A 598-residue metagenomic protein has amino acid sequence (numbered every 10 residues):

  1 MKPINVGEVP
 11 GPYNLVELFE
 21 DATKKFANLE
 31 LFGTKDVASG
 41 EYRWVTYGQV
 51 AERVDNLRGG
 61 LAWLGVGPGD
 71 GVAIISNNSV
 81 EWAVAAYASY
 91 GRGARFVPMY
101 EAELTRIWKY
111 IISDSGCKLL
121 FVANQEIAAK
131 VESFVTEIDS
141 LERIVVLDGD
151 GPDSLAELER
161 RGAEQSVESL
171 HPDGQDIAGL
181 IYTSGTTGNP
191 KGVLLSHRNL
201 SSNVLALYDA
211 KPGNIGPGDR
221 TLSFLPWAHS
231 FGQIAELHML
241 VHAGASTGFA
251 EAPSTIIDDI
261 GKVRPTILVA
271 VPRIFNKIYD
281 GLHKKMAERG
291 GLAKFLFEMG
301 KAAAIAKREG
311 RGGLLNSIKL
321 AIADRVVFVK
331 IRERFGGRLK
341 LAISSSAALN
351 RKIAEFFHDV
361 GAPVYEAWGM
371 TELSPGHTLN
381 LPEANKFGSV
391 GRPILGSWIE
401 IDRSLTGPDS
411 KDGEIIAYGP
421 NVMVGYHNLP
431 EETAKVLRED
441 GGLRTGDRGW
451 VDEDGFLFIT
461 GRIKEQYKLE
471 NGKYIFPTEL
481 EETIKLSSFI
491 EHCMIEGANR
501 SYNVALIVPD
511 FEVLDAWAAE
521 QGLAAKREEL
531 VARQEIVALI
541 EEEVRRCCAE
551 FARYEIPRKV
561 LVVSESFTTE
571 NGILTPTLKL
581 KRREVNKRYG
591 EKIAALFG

Functional and structural regions predicted by a protein language model:
L18, G91-E157, L539, R545: Structural core segment of the AMP-binding/adenylate-forming
A27-E30, V146, R160-Y182, N189 (+1 more regions): Conserved pre-ATP/AMP-binding loop-to-beta segment of ANL
F32-Y87, L104-K109, A156-E157, H197: Conserved AMP-binding/adenylate-forming core of the ANL superfamily
D36-S39, E126-G174, L282-K330: ANL superfamily adenylate-forming
W44-G48, A178-V204: Conserved AMP-binding A3 loop
L64, P393, E400-D402, G407-S410 (+2 more regions): Conserved ATP-binding/catalytic segment of the ANL
L120-V122, G419, V424-G425, R448-Y554 (+1 more regions): AMP-binding/adenylate-forming catalytic core of the ANL superfamily
S201-R220, W227-F328, R338: Conserved AMP-binding/adenylation subdomain of ANL enzymes
